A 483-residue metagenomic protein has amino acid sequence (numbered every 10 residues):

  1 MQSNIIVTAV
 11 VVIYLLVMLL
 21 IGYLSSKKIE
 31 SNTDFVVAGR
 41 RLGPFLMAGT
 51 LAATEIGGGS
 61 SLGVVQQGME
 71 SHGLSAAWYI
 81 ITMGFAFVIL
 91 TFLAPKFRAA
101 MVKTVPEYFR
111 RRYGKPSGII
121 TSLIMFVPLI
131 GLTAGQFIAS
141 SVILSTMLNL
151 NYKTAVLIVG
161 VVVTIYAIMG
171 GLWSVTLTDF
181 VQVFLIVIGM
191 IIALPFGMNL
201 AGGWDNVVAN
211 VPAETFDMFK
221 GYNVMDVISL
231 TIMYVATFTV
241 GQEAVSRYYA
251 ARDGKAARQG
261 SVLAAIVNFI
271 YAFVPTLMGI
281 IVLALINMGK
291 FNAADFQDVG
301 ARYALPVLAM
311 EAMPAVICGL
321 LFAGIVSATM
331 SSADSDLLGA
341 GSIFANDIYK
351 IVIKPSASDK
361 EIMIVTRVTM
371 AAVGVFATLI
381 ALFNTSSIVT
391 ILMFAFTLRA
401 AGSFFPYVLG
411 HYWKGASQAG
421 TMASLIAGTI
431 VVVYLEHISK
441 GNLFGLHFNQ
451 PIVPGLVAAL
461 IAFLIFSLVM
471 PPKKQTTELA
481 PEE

Functional and structural regions predicted by a protein language model:
M1-E483: Membrane-embedded helix-loop-helix hairpins and adjacent transmembrane boundary segments in multi-pass transporters
